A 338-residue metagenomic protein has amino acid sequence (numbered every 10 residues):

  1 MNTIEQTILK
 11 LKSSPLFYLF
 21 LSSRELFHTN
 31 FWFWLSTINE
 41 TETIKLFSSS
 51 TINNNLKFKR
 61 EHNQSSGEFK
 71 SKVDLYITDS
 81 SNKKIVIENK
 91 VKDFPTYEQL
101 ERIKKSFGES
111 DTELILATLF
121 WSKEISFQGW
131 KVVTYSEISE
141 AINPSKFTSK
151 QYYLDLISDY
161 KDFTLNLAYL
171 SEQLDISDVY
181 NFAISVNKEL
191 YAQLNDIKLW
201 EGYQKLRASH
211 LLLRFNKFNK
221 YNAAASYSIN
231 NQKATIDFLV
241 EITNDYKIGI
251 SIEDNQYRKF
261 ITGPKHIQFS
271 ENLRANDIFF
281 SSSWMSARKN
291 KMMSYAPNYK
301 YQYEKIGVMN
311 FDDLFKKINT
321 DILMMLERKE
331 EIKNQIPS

Functional and structural regions predicted by a protein language model:
M1-T41, Q173-Y180, I184: Interdomain/boundary linker segments immediately adjacent to catalytic/signaling cores
F17-K57, A192-F215: Acidic-basic catalytic patches of nuclease active cores, encompassing PD-(D/E)XK and other metal-cofactor nuclease
W32, L75-I77, S81-V91, I103: Conserved catalytic cores of phosphodiester-cleaving nucleases, focusing on short active-site segments
S48-S81, K217-T235, L239: Active-site metal-binding core of divalent-cation-utilizing nuclease and nuclease-like domains
H62-Q64, D79, K90-D93, F107 (+3 more regions): Short, flexible loop/turn elements at secondary-structure junctions
D93-R102, K259-T262: Active-site-adjacent loop/helix micro-motif of nuclease/hydrolase catalytic cores
E98, G108-K220: Gly/Pro-rich interdomain helix-loop hinge
I176-G307: Polyanion-binding interface signature
